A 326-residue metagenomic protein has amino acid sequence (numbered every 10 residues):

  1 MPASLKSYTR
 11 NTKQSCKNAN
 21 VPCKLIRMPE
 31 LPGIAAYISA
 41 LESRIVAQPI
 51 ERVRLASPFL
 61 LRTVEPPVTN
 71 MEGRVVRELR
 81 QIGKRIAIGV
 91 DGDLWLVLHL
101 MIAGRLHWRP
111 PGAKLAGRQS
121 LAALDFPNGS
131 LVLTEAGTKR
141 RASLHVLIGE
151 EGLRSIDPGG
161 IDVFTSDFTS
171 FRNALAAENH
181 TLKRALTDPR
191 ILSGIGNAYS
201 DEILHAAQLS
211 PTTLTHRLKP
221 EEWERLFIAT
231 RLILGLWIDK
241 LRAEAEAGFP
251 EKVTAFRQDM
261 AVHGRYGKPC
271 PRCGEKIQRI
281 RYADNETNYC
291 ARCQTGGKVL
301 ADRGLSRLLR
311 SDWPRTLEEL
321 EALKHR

Functional and structural regions predicted by a protein language model:
P2-A3, A19-V21: Short amphipathic, helix-prone segments within low-complexity/disordered or flexible regions
P2-N11, G196: Extreme N-terminal basic, low-complexity initiation segments that serve as generic localization/processing leaders
S15, P22, Y289-R292: The N-terminal extracellular segments of secreted preproproteins, especially immediately downstream of signal
C23-L147, T165, R307-R326: Gly/Gly-Pro- and Ser/Thr-rich, intrinsically disordered tail segments characteristic of DNA damage-repair and tolerance
I26-R27, L96-L209, L214-E221, L226-F227: Phosphate/anion-contacting hairpin/loop surfaces
P49-P67, R80, R85, A174-R326: Basic, nucleic-acid-binding surfaces and adjacent catalytic neighborhoods in DNA/RNA-processing proteins
